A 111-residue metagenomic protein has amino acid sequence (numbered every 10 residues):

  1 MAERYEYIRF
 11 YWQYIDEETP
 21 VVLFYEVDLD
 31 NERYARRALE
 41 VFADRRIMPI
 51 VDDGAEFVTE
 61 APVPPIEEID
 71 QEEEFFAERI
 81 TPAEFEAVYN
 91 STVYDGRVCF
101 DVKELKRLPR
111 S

Functional and structural regions predicted by a protein language model:
M1-E26: Negatively charged, low-complexity tracts enriched in Asp/Glu with abundant Ser/Thr
A2-R4, D16, F57, P62 (+2 more regions): Residue-level signal for well-ordered alpha-helical segments
Y7, V21, V51, E67-Q71 (+1 more regions): Generic, low-specificity signal for short hydrophobic/alpha-helical stretches with a mild N-terminal bias, encompassing
I8, F24-Y25, R33-A35, A77-R79: Generic preference for hydrophobic/aromatic residues in regular secondary structure cores
Q13-P20, N31, M48, V63 (+3 more regions): A generic structural signal for solvent-exposed, polar alpha-helical segments
V21-D30, A38, D95-S111: Short, charge- and proline-biased low-complexity linear segments that act as flexible interaction/docking motifs
V27-E74: Acidic, aromatic-enriched beta-alpha/helix-loop junctions
V63-P109: Short, compact, well-ordered microdomains
